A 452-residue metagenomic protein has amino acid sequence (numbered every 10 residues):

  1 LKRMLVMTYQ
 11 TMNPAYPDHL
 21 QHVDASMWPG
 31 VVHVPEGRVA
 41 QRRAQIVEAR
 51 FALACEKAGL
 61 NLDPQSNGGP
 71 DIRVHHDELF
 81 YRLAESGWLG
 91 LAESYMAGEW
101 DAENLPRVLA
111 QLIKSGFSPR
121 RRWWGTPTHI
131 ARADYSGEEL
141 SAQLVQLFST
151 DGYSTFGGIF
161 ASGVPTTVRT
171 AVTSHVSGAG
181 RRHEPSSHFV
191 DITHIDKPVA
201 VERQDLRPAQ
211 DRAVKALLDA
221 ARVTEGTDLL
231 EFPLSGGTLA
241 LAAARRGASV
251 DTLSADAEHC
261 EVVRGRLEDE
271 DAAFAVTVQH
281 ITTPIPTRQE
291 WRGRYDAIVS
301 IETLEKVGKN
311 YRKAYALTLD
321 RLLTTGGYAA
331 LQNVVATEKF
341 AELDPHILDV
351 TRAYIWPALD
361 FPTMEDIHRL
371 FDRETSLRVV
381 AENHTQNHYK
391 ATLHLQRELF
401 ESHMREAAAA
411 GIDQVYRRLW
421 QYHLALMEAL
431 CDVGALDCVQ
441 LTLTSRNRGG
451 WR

Functional and structural regions predicted by a protein language model:
K2-V223: Feature captures hydrophobic
E225-S235: Conserved class I S-adenosyl-L-methionine
G236-G247: Conserved SAM-binding loop of SAM-dependent methyltransferases across substrates and taxa, primarily the Class I
E270-T287: Conserved SAM-binding strand-loop segment of SAM-dependent methyltransferases
I285-I298: A short acidic, Gly/Pro-enriched loop at the edge of an enzyme's catalytic core that lines a small-molecule cofactor
K313-G326: A short glycine-rich, Lys/Arg-flanked "PGG" loop and its adjoining helix->strand segment in the class I
G326-V334: Conserved beta-strand signature within the Rossmann-like core of class I S-adenosyl-L-methionine
V335-W451: Substrate-binding/catalytic lobe of Class I Rossmann-like enzymes that use SAM or dcSAM, i.e., the mid-to-C-terminal
